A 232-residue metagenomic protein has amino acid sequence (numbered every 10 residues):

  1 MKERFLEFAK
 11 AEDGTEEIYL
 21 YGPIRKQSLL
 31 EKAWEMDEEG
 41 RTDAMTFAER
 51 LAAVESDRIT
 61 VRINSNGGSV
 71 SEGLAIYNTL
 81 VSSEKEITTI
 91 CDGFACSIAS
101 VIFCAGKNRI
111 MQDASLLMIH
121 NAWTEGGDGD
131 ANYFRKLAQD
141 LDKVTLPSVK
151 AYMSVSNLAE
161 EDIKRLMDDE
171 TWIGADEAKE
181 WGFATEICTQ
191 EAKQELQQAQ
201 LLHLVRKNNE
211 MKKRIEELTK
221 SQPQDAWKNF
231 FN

Functional and structural regions predicted by a protein language model:
M1-I98, A105-N232: N-terminal organellar transit peptides
